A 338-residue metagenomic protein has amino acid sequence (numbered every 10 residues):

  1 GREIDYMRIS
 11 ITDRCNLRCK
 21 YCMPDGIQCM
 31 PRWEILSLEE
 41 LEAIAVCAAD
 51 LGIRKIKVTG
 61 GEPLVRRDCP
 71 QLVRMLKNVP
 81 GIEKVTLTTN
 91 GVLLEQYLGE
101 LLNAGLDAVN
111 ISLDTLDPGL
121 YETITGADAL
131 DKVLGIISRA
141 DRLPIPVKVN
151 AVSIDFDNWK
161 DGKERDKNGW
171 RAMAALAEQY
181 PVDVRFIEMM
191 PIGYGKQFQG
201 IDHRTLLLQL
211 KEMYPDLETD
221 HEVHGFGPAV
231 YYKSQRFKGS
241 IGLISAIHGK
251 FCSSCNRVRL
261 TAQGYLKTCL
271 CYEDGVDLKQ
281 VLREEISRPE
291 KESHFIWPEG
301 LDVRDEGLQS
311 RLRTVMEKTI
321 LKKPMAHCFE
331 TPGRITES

Functional and structural regions predicted by a protein language model:
R2-L38, D50-L51: Canonical Radical SAM [4Fe-4S] cluster-binding loop centered on the CxxxCxxC motif and its immediate flanking residues
R2-Y6, A172, E178-Q179, M189-S338: Auxiliary Fe-S-binding modules of radical SAM enzymes
Y6, S10, K57, T88 (+4 more regions): Conserved beta-strand segments that form the floor/walls of ligand-binding pockets within enzyme and binding domains
L17, P118-G119, K250, V276: Glycine-centered loop/turn positions within well-structured domains that cap or flank conserved ligand/cofactor-binding
R18, C22, R66, G119 (+3 more regions): Residues that scaffold the ATP/ADP-binding catalytic core of kinase and kinase-like folds
I27-P31, D117-I124, G193-Q197, D277-L278: A short acidic, helix-capping loop that chelates divalent metal ions and anchors anionic groups
L38-V58, E62-D183: Radical SAM/AdoMet-radical enzyme domain recognition
